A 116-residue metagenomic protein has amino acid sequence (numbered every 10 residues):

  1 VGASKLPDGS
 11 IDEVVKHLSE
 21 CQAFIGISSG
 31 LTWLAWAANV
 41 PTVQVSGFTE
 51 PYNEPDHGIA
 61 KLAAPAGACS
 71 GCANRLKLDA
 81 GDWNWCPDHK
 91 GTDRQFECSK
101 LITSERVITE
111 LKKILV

Functional and structural regions predicted by a protein language model:
V1-Y52: Donor-binding and catalytic core of enzymes assembling or modifying cell-surface/extracellular glycoconjugates
W36-L115: Nucleotide-sugar donor-binding patch of glycosyltransferase catalytic domains
